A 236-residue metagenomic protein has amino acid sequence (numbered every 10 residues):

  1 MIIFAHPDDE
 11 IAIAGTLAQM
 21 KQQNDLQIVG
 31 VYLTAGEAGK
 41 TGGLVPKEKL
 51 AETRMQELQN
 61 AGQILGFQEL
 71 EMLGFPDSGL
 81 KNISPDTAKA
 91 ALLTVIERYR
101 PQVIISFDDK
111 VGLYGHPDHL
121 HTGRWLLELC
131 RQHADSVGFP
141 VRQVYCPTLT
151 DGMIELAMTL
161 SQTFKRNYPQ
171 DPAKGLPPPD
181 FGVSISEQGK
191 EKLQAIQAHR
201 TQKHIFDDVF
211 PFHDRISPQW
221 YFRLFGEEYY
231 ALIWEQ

Functional and structural regions predicted by a protein language model:
M1, D86-Q236: Metal-dependent de-N-acetylase/amidase catalytic core
M1-Y99, E128-V137: Active-site rim/loop-helix segments in enzyme catalytic domains that contact anionic ligands
